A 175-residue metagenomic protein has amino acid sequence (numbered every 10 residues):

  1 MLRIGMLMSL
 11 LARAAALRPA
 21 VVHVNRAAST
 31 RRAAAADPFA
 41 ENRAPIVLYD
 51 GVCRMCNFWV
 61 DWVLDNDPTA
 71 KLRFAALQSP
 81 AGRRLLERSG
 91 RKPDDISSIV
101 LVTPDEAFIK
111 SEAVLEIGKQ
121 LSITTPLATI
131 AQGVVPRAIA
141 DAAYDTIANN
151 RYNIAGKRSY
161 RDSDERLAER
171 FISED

Functional and structural regions predicted by a protein language model:
M1-V21: N-terminal chloroplast transit peptides
A16, R26-A36: N-terminal mitochondrial targeting presequences
V22-N25, Y152: Compositionally biased, low-complexity peptide segments typical of secreted/host-interacting small proteins
D37-D67: Local sequence-structure signature of Cys/Sec-based thiol-disulfide redox active-site neighborhoods
R43-A44, K71, D95-I96: A structure-centric signal for secondary-structure junctions around beta-strands
G51, N66-K92: N-terminal G-site of the GST-like fold
P80-D175: Thiol/selenol-based redox catalytic cores and closely related redox-interacting motifs
